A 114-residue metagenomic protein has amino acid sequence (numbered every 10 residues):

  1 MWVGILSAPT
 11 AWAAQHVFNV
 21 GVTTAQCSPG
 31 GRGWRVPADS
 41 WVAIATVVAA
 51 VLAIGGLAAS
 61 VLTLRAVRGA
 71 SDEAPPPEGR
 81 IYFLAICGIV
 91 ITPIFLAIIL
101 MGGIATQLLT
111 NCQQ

Functional and structural regions predicted by a protein language model:
W2-G21, G55: Alpha-helical transmembrane segments of integral membrane proteins, especially early/N-terminal helices
G4, A8, V42-L52, G88-I98: Hydrophobic alpha-helical transmembrane segments of polytopic
A14-G30, I104, L108: Membrane-helix interface motif
H16, L57, C87-P93: Select subsegments of transmembrane alpha-helices in polytopic membrane proteins, especially boundary-proximal
Q26-A38, P75: Perimembrane loop-to-helix junctions flanking transmembrane segments
V36-V67: Short alpha-helical packing/oligomerization segments
T63-C87: Cytoplasmic juxtamembrane regions at transmembrane-helix boundaries
I98-Q114: Juxtamembrane boundary at the C-terminal end of a transmembrane helix
